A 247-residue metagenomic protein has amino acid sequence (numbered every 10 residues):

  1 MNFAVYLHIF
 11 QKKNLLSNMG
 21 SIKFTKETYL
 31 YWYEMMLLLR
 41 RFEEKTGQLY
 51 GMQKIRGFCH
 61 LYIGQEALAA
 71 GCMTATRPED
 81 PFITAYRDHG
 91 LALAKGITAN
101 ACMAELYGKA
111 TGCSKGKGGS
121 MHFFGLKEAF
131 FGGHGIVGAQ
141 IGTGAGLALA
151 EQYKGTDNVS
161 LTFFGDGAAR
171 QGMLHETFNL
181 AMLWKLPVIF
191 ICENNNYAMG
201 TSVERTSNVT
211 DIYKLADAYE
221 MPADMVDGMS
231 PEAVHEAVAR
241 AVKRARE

Functional and structural regions predicted by a protein language model:
F3-L68: Conserved acidic/glycine
G20, E27, F130-F131, M225: Short coil/turn segments at secondary-structure junctions
Y31, R41, E176, A233-E236 (+1 more regions): Generic recognition of stable, solvent-exposed alpha-helical segments in well-folded globular domains
E34, G138, M229-E232: Short, surface-exposed alpha-helical recognition segments that flank or form part of ligand/macromolecule-binding
E44-G47, M52-W184, S202-N208, Y213 (+1 more regions): Cofactor-binding active-site loop characterized by glycine-rich and histidine/acidic residues
F163, F190-I191: Residue-level marker for buried hydrophobic side chains located in beta-strands that build the well-ordered beta-sheet
C192-E247: Thiamine diphosphate
